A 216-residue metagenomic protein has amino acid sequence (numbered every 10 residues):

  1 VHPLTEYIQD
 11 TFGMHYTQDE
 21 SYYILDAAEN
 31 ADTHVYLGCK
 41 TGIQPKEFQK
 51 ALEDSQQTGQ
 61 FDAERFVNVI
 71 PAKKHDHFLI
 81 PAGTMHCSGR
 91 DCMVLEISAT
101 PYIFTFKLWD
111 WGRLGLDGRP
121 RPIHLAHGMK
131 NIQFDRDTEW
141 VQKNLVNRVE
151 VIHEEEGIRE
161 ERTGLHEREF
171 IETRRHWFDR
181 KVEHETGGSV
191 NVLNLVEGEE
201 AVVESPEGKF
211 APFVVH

Functional and structural regions predicted by a protein language model:
V1-K74, S88-E207, P212: Active-site region of the double-stranded beta-helix
A72, I80, V215-H216: Hydrophobic beta-strand core residues of beta-sandwich domains
H77, P81-T84, P206: Short, surface-exposed secondary-structure boundary micro-motifs
